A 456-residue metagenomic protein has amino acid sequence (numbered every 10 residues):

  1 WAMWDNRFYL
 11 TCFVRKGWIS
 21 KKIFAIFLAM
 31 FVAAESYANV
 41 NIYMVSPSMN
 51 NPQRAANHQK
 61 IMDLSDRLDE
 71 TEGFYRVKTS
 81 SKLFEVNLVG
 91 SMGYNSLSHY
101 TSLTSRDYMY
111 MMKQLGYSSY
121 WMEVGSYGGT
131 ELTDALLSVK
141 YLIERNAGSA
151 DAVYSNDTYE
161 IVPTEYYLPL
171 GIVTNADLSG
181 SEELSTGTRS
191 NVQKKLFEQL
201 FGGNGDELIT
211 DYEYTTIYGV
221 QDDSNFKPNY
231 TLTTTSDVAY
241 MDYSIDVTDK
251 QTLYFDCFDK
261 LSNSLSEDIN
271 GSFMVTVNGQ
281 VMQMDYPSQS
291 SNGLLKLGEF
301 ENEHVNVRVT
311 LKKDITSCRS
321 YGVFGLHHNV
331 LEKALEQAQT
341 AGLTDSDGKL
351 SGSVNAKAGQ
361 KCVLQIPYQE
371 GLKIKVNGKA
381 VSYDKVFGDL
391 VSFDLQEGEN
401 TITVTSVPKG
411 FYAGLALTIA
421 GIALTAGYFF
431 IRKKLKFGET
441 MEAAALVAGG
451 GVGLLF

Functional and structural regions predicted by a protein language model:
W1-N229, T235-V238, D268-M282, S290-I315 (+1 more regions): Conserved luminal/periplasmic juxtamembrane motif of membrane-embedded glycan-processing enzymes
Y214-V447, F456: Active-site-proximal, structured, solvent-exposed surfaces of multi-pass membrane proteins that position macromolecular
